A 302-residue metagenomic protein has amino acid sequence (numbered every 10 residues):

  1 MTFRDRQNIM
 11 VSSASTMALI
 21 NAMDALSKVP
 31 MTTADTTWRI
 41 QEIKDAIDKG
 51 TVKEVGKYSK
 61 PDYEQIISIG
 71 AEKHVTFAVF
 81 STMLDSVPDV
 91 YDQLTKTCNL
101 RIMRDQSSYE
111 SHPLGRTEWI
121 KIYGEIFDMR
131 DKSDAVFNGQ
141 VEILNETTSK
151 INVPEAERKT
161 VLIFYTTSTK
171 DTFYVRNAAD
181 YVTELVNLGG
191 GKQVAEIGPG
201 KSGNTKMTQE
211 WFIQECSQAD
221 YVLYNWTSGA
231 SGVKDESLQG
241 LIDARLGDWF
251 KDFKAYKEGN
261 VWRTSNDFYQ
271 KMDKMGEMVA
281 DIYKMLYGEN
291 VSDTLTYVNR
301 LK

Functional and structural regions predicted by a protein language model:
M1-A18, D131-I163, E289-K302: Bacterial Sec-exported substrate-binding components of ABC uptake systems
M1-L84: A short, structured surface patch at a secondary-structure boundary
Q7, A14-N21, E64-S68, D92 (+14 more regions): Solvent-exposed, polar/charged alpha-helical surfaces in well-ordered, non-transmembrane soluble domains, broadly
N8-V11, V29-T33, T76-S81, I102-D105 (+6 more regions): Structural recognition of the beta-strand scaffold that forms the well-ordered cores of secreted hydrolase catalytic
A14, G56-P61, L84-P88, E110-E118 (+5 more regions): Soluble non-cytosolic domains of exported or imported proteins
T32-I43, D85-V90, D105-I122, P154-E184: Extracytoplasmic ligand-binding site segments that recognize negatively charged/polar headgroups
E110-R130, D134-G139, Y224-K302: Structured C-terminal subdomain patch of bacterial secreted/periplasmic proteins
S149-E236: Flexible, glycine-rich surface segments
